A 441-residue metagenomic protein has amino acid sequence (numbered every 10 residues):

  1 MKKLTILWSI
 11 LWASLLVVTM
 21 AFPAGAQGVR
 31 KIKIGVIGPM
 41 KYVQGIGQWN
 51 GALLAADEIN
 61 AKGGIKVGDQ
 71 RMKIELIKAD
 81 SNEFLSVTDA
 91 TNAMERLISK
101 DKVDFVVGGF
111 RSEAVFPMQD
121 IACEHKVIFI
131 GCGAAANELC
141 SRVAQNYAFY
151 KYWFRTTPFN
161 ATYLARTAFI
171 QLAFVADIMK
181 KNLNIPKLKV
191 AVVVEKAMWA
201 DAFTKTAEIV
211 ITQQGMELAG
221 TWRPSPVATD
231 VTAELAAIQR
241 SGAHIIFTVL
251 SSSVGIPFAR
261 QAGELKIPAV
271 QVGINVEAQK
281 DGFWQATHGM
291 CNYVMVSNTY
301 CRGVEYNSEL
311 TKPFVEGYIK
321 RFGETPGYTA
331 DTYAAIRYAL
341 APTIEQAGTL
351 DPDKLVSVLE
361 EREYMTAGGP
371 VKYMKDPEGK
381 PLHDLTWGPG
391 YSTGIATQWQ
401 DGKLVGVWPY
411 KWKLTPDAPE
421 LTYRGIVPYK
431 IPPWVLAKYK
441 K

Functional and structural regions predicted by a protein language model:
M1-K33, I98-K100, P433-K441: Short, low-complexity disordered leader/linker segments with a strong preference for bacterial N-terminal type II
A24-G35, K66-E75, M179-K189: Immediate post-signal peptide segment of exported/extracytoplasmic ligand-binding proteins
V29, Q44-N50, I65-A144, T156 (+3 more regions): Beta-alpha junction/loop-to-helix N-cap segments that form part of ligand/metal-binding clefts
G35-L54, A79-V87, F110-R111, V193-A202 (+3 more regions): Extracytoplasmic "Venus flytrap"
G45-V67, K205-Q213: Short, polar/charged alpha-helical segment
V103-T221, V270-V296: Extracytoplasmic ligand/sensor domains, especially the bilobed periplasmic-binding protein
A136, C140, P158, A262-A334 (+3 more regions): Extracellular/periplasmic periplasmic-binding protein-like sensory domains
G317-P326, A341-P409, K413-L414: Segments of small-molecule ligand-sensing domains
